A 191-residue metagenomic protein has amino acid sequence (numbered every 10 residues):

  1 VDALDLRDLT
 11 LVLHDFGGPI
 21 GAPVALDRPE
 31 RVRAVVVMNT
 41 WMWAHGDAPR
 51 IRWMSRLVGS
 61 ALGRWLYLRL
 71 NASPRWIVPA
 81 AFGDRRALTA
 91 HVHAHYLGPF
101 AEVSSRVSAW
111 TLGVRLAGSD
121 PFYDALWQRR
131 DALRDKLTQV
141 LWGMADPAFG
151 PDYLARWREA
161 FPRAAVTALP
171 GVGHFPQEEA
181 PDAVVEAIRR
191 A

Functional and structural regions predicted by a protein language model:
V1, L11-D15, A25, N39 (+6 more regions): Generic structural signal for small/hydrophobic residues in well-ordered secondary structure, especially within
V1-R7, A191: Glycine-rich phosphate-binding loop signature in dinucleotide/nucleotide-binding domains
R7-P49: Conserved hydrolase catalytic core segment
G46-S108: Helix-rich cap/lid subdomain of alpha/beta-hydrolase
S104-E159, A168: Conserved serine/cysteine hydrolase catalytic core
R163-A191: Catalytic active-site module of serine/aspartate enzymes centered on a nucleophile-bearing elbow/loop
